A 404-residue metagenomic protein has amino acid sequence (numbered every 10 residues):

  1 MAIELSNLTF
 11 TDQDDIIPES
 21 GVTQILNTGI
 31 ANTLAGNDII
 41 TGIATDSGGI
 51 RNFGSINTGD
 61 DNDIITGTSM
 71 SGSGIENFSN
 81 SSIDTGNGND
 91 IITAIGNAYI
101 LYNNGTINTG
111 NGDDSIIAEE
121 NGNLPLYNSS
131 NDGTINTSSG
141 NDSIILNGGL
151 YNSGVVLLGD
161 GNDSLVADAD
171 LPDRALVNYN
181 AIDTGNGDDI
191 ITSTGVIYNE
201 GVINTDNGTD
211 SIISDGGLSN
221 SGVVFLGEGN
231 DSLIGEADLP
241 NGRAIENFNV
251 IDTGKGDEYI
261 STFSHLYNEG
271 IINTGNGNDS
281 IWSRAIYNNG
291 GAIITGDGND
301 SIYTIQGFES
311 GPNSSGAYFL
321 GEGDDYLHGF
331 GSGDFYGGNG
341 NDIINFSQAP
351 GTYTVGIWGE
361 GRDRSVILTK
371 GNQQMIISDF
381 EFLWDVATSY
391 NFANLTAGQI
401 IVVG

Functional and structural regions predicted by a protein language model:
M1, D46-F53, S71-N80, Y99-G105 (+10 more regions): Acidic, glycine-rich low-complexity repeat segments characteristic of large secreted/surface-exposed proteins
M1-G49, F53-D60, N394-L395, Q399-V403: N-terminal segments that cap or nucleate solenoid repeat domains
S6, S20, T28, A44 (+16 more regions): Ser/Thr/Pro-rich low-complexity tandem-repeat tracts
T9-F10, E19, T33, G42 (+27 more regions): Glycine-centered beta-turn/loop sites at beta-strand termini
Q13, L34-G36, G59-D61, M70 (+19 more regions): Conserved consensus positions within extracellular tandem repeat modules
I40, R51, I65, E76 (+13 more regions): Flexible coil/linker segments and helix-coil junctions enriched in charged and small residues
N62, T85-N89, T106-S115, T134-T137 (+11 more regions): Thr-biased low-complexity repeat/linker tracts and other Thr-enriched repetitive architectures
